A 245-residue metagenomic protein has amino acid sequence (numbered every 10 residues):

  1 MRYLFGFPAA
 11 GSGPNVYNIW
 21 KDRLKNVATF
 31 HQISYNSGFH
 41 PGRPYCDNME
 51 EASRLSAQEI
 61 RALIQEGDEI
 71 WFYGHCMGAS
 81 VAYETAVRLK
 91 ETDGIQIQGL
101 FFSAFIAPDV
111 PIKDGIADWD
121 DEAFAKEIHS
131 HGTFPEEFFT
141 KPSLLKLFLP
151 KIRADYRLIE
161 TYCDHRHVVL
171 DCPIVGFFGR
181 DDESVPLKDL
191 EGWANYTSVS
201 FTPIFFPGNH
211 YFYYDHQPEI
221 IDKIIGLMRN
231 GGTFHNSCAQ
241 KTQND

Functional and structural regions predicted by a protein language model:
M1-D245: Non-catalytic, mobile gating and regulatory segments of ester bond hydrolases
